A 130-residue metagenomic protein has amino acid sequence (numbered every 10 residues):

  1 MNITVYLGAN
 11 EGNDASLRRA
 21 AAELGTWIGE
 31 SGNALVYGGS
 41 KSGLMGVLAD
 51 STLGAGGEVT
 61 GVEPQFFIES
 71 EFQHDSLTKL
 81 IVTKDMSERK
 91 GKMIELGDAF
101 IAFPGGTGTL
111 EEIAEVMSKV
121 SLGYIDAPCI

Functional and structural regions predicted by a protein language model:
M1-L96: A cross-family phosphate/adenosyl-ligand binding-site feature
D14-S16, T109-A114: Glycine/threonine-rich flexible loop motifs
L35-V36, D98-T109: A short, small-residue-rich loop immediately preceding and capping a beta-strand
E63, F103, L110, M117-I130: Short, acidic/small-residue loops that bind anionic groups at enzyme active sites
K84-D98, A102, A114-L122: Glycine/serine-rich loop-strand microenvironments at binding/catalytic pocket rims
